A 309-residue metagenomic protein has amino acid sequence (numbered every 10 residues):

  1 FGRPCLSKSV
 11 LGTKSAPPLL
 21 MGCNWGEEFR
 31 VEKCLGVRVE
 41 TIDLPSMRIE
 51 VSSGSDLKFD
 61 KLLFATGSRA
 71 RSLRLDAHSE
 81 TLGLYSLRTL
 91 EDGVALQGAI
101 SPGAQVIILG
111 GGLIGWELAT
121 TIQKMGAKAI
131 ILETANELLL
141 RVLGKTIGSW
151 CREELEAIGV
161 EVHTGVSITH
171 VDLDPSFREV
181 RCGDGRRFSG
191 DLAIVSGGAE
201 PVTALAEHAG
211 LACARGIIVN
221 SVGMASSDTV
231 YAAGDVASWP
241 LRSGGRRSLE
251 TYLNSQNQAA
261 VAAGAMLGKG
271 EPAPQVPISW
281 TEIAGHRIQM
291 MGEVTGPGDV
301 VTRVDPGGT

Functional and structural regions predicted by a protein language model:
F1, K58-F59, S72-L73, W116-E117 (+4 more regions): Glycine/Thr-rich phosphate-binding loops of Rossmann-like dinucleotide-binding domains
F1-V31, A119-L143: Beta1-alpha1 glycine-rich phosphate/pyrophosphate-binding loop at the start of Rossmann-like nucleotide-binding domains
S7, V236-T309: Mid-to-C-terminal Rossmann-like scaffold of FAD/NAD(P)H-dependent oxidoreductases
K33-I42, S46-E50, L57, M125-N220: A Rossmann-like FAD-binding core segment of flavoenzymes
V51, F64-T66, I108, C182 (+2 more regions): Redox-cofactor binding/interface segments in oxidoreductases and associated redox assembly factors
T66-M125: Glycine-rich dinucleotide-binding loop and its adjacent helix/turn
A70, N220-Y231, V294-G308: FAD-binding beta-loop-beta segment adjacent to the flavin cofactor pocket
E80-S101, S176-R181, R187-V261: FAD-site-proximal beta/loop scaffold in flavoenzymes
